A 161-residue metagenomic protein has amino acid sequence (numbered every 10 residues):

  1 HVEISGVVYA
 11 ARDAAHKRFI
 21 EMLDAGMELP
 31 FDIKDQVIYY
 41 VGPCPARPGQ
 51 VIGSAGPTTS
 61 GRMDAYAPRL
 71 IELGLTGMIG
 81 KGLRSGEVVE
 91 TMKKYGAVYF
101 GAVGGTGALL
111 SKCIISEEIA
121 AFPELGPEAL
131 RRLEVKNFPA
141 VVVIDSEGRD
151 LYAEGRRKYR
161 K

Functional and structural regions predicted by a protein language model:
H1-A11, S146: Short, charged beta-turn/beta-strand-edge "cap" motif at the junction between a beta-strand and an adjacent loop
V2-I4, Y39, V142: Short hydrophobic-aromatic micro-motifs
A10-F138: Feature captures the catalytic cores and cofactor-binding loops of soluble hydro-lyases/lyases that act on carboxylate
Y66-A67, V142-K161: Active-site/ligand-binding-proximal alpha/beta "capping" segment
